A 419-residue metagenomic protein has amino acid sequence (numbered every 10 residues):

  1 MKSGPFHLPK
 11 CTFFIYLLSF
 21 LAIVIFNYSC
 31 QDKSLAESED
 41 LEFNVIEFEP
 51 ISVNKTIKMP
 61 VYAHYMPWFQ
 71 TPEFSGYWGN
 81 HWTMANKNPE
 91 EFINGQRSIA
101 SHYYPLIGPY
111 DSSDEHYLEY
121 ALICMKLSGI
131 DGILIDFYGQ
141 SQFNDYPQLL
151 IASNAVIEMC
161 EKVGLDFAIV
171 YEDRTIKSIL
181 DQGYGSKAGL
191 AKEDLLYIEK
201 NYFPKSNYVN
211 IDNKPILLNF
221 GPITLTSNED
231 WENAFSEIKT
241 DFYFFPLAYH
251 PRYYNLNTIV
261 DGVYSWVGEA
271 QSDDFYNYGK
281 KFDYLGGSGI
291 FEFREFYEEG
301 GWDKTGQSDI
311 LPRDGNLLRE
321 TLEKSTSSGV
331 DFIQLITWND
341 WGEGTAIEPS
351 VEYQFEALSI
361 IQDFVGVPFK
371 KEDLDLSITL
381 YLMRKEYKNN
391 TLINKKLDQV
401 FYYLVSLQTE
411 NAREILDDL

Functional and structural regions predicted by a protein language model:
K2-Y16: Bacterial N-terminal signal peptides that target proteins for export
Y16-I23: Hydrophobic membrane-insertion alpha-helices, especially the h-region of bacterial N-terminal signal peptides
I23-V24, D331: Residue-level detector of alpha-helix boundary/anchor positions
F26-S29: C-terminal motif of bacterial Sec signal peptides marking the signal peptidase cleavage site
Q31-K33: Bacterial signal peptide processing site
E37-L419: Glycan-processing catalytic domains of CAZymes
